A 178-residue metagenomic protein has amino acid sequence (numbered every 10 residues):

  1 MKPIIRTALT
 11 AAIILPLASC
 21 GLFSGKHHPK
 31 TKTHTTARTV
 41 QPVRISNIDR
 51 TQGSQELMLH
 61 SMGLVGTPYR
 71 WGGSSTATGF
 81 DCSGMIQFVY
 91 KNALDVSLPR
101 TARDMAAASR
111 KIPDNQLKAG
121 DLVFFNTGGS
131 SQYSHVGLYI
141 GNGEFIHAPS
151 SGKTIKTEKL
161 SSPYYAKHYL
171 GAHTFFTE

Functional and structural regions predicted by a protein language model:
M1-L9: Bacterial N-terminal signal peptides that target proteins for export
P16-S19: C-terminal motif of bacterial Sec signal peptides marking the signal peptidase cleavage site
G21-K32, T36-D49, G53, V96 (+2 more regions): Aromatic- and glycine-rich peptidoglycan recognition patches
I45-N47, T67-A119: Catalytic cysteine-centered active-site loop
D49-P68: N-terminal secretory signal peptides
G120-L122, G143: Structural motif
